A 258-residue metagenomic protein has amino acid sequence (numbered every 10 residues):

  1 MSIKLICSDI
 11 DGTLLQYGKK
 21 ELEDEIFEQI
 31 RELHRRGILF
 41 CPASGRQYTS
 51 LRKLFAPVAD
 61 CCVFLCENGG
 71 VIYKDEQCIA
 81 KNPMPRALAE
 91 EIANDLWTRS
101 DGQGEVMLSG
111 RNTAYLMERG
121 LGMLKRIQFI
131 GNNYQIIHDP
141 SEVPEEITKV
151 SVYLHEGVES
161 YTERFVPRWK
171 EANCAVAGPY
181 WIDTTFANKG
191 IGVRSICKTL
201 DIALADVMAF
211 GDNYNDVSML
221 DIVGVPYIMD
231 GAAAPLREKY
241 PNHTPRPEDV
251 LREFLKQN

Functional and structural regions predicted by a protein language model:
M1-L5, E23, I182-N258: Mg2+-dependent phosphoryl-transfer enzymes with acidic/Ser/Thr/Gly-rich catalytic loops
K4-K19, L220: Asp-based phosphoryl-transfer active-site loop
E21-G122: Active-site phosphate-binding/coordination module
G37-C41, D60-C62, T148-V150, A205-V207 (+1 more regions): Short active-site oxyanion
L51-F55, T162, M219-L220, L236: Hydrophobic packing residues within well-ordered alpha-helices of enzyme cores
P57-D60, N68, P167-K170, I222-V223 (+1 more regions): Short, structured coil segments at secondary-structure junctions
C61-E67, N82, R126-Q128, C174-A175 (+2 more regions): Short hydrophobic/aromatic-enriched beta-strand-loop microsegments
R99-F210, D216-M219, G231: Conserved acidic, metal-coordinating active-site core of Asp-based, Mg2+-dependent phosphoryl-transfer enzymes
